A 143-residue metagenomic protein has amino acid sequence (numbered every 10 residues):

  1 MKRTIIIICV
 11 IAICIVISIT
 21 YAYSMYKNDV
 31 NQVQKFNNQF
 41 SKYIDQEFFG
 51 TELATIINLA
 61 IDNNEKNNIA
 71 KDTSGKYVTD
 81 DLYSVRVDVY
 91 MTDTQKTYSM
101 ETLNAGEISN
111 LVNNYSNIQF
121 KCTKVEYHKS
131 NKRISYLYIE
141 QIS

Functional and structural regions predicted by a protein language model:
M1-R3: Positively charged n-region of N-terminal signal peptides that target proteins for export
I5-Y21: Hydrophobic membrane-insertion alpha-helices, especially the h-region of bacterial N-terminal signal peptides
Y23-S143: N-terminal export/assembly leader peptides and their processing motifs that target proteins to secretory
